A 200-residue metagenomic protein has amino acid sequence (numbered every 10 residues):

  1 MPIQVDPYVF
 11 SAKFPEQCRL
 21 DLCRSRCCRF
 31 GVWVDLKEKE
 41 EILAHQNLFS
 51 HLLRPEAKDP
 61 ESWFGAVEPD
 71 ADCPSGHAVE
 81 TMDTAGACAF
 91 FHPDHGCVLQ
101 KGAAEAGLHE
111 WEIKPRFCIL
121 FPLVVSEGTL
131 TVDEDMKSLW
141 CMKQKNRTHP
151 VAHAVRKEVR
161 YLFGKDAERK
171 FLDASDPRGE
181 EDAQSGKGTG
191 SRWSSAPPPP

Functional and structural regions predicted by a protein language model:
M1-P200: Short loop/turn segments that flank or connect secondary-structure elements
